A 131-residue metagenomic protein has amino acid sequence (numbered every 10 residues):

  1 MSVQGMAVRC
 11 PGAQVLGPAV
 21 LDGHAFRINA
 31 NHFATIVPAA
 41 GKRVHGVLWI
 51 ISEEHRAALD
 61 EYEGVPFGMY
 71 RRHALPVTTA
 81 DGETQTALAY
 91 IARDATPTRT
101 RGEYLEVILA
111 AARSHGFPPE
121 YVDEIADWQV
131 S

Functional and structural regions predicted by a protein language model:
M1-S131: Glycine-aromatic micro-motifs
